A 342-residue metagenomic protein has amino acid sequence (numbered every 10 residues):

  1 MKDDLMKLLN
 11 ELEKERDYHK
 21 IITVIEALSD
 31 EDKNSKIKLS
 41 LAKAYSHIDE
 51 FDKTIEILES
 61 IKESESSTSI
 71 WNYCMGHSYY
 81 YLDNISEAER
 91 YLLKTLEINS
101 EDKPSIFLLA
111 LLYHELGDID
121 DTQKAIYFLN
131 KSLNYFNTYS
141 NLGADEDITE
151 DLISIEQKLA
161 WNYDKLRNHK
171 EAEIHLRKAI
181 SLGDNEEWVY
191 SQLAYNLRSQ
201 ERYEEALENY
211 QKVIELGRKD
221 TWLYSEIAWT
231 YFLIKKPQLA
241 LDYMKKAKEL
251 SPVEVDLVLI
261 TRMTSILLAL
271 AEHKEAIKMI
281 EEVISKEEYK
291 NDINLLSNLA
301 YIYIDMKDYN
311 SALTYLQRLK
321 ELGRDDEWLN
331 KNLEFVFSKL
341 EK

Functional and structural regions predicted by a protein language model:
D3, K36, I70, P104 (+7 more regions): Start-of-helix register in tetratricopeptide repeats
R16, D49, D83, G117-D120 (+6 more regions): Residue-level detector of the short coil/turn that links helix A to helix B within each tetratricopeptide repeat
A27-D32, E63-S67, N134-E150, E249-E254 (+1 more regions): Flexible helix-coil transition and linker loops at the boundaries of alpha-helical arrays
